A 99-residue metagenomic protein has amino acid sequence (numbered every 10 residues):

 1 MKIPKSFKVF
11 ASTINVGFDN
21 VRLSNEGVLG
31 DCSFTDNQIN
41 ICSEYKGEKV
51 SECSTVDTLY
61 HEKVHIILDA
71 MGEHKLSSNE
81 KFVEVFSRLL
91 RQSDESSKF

Functional and structural regions predicted by a protein language model:
K2-K8, G17-N40, K49: Catalytic zinc-binding patch centered on the HExxH motif and its immediate surroundings that defines zinc-dependent
S12-I14: Well-ordered beta-strand scaffold positions
F18, S43, L68-A70: Residue-level recognition of conserved beta-strand positions in structured domain cores
Q38-T58, E73-H74: Short pre-active-site segment immediately N-terminal to the catalytic Zn-binding motif
D57-D69: Active-site recognition of the HExxH zinc-binding catalytic motif
M71-F99: Post-HExxH zinc-binding segment in Zn-dependent metallohydrolases
